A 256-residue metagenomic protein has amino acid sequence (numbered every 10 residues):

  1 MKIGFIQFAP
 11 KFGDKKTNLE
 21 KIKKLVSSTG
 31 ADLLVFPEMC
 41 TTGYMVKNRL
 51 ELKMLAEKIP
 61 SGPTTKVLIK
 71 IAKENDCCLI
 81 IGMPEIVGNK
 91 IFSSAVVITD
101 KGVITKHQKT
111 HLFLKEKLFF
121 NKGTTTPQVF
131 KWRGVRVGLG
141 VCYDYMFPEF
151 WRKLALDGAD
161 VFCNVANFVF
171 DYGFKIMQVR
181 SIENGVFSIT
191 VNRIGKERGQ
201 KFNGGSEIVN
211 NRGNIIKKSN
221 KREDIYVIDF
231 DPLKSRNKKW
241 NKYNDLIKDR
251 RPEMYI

Functional and structural regions predicted by a protein language model:
M1-F5: Extreme N-terminal starter segment of soluble prokaryotic enzymes
Q7-G13: Short polar catalytic/cofactor-binding loops
K15, K23-D100, I104, F170-N184: Cys-nucleophile CN-hydrolase/nitrilase-fold catalytic domain and related Cys-dependent amidase chemistry that acts on
G62-C78, M146-I225: CN hydrolase (nitrilase-like) catalytic-core segments centered on the catalytic cysteine and neighboring Lys/Glu
I86-D157, A166, Y172-K175, N237-L246: Active-site catalytic loop in hydrolytic enzyme cores
V129-K131, R193-I256: C-terminal beta-strand edge segments of enzyme domains
